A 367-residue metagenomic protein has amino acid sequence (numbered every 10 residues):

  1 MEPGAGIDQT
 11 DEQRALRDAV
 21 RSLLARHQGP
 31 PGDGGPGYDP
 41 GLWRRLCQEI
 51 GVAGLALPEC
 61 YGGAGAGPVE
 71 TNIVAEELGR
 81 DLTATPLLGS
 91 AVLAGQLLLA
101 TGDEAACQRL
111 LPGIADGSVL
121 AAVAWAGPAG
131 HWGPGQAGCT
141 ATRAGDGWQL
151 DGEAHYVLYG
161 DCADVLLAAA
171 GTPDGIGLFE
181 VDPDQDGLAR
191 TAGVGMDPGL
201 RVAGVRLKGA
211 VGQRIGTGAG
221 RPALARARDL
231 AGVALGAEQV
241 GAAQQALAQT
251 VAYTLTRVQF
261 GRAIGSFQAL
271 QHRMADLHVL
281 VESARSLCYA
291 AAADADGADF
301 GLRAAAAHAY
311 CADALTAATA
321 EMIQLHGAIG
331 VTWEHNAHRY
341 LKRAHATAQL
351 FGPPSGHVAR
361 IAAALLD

Functional and structural regions predicted by a protein language model:
M1-R80, G113, G117, R143 (+2 more regions): Alpha-helical interface subdomain recognition
L24, V74, D103, V123 (+5 more regions): Residue-level signal for inorganic ion chemistry
A66-G67, G133-G135, Y159-A163, G199: Short glycine/proline-enriched turns and hinge-like loops at secondary-structure junctions
T83-A105: N-terminal glycine-rich flavin-associated loop
D116-P128: A short, Trp-centered hydrophobic/proline-enriched beta-strand micro-motif
A124, E153-A189: A short core secondary-structure module
G133-D151: Cytochrome P450 C-terminal beta-domain/meander region
Q136, Y156-V157, D182-G216: Flexible, small-/acidic-enriched active-site or ligand-binding loops
